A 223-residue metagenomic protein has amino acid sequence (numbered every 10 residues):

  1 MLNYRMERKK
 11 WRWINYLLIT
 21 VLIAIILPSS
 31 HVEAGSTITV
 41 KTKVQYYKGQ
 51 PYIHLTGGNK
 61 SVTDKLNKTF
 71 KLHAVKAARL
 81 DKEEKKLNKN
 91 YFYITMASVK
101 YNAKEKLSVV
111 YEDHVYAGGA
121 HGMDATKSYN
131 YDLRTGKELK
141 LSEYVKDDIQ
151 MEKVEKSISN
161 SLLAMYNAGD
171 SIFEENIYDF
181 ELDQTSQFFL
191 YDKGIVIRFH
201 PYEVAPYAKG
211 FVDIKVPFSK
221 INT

Functional and structural regions predicted by a protein language model:
L2, Y16, H31-T223: Compositionally biased intrinsically disordered regions enriched in Thr/Gly
L2-A34: Sec-dependent N-terminal signal peptides of Gram-positive bacterial secreted proteins and lipoproteins
